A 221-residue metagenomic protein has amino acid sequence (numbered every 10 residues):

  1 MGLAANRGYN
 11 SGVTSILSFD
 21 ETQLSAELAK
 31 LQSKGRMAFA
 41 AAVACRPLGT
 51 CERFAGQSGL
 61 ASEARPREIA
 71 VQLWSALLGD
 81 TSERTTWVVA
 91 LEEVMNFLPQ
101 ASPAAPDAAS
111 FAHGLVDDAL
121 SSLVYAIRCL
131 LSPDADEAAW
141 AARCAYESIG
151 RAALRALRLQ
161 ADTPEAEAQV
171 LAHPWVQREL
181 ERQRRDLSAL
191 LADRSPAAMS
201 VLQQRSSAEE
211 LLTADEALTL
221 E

Functional and structural regions predicted by a protein language model:
A4-A5: Acidic, Ala/Val/Gly-enriched low-complexity intrinsically disordered segments
Y9-L17, T22-E179: Structured binding/interaction patches within domain cores
C144-E221: C-terminal auxiliary extensions adjacent to catalytic cores
